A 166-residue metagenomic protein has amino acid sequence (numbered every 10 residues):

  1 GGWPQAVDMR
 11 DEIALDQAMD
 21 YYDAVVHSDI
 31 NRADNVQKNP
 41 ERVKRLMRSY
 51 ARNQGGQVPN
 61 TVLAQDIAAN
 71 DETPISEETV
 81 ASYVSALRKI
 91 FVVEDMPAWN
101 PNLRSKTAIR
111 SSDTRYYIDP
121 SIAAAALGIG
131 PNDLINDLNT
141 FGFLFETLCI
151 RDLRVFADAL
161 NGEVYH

Functional and structural regions predicted by a protein language model:
G1-W3: Amphipathic alpha-helical segments of the small helical/lid subdomains adjacent to P-loop NTPase cores
V7-H166: Accessory nucleic acid-recognition modules appended to NTPase machines
